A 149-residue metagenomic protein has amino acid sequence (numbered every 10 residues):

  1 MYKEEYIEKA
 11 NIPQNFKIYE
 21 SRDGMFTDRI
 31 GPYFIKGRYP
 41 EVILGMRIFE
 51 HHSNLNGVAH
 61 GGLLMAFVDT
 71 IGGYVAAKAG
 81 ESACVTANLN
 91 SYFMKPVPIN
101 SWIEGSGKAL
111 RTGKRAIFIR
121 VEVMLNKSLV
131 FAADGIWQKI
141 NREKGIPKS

Functional and structural regions predicted by a protein language model:
M1-S149: Terminal targeting signals and extreme-terminal segments of soluble enzymes
